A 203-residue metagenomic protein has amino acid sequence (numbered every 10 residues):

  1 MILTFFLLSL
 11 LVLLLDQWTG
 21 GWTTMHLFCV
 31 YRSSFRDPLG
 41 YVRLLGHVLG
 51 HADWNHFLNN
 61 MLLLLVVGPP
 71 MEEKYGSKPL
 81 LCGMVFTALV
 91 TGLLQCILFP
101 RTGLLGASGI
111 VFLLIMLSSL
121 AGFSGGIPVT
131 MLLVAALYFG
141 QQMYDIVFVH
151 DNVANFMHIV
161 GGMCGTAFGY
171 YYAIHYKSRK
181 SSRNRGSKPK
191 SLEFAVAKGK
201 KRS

Functional and structural regions predicted by a protein language model:
M1-S203: A detector for small-residue-rich transmembrane helices and their helix-helix packing motifs
